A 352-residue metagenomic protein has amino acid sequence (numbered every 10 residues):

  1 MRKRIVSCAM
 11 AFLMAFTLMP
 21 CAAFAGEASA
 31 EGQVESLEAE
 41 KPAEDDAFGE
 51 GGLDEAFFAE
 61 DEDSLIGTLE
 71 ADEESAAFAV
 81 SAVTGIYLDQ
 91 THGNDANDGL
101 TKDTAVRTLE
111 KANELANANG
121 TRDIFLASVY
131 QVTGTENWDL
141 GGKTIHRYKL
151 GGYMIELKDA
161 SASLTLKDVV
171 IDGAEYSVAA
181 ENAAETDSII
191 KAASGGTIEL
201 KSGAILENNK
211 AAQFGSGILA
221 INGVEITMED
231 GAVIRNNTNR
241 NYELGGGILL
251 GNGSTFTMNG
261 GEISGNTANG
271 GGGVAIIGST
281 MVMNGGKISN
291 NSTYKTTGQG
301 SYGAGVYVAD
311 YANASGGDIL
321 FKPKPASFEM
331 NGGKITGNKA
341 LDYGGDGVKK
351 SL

Functional and structural regions predicted by a protein language model:
K3-F16: Sec-dependent N-terminal signal peptides
F16-A25: C-terminal segment of classical bacterial N-terminal signal peptides
G26, E31-P42, D46-E110: Right-handed parallel beta-helix/beta-solenoid
I86-Q90, R107-Q131, E136-G141: Glycine-rich repeat segments that build the extracellular carbohydrate-interaction surface of secreted and virion
L115-N117, Y130-G141, H146-D168, D172-E199 (+6 more regions): Extracellular beta-strand-rich solenoid/capping regions of secreted or surface-exposed proteins that bind or remodel
T121, Y148-M154, A174-D187, K210-S216 (+4 more regions): Short glycine/acidic-rich loop motifs that flank beta-strands on beta-rich extracellular proteins
L140-T144, S163-E175, T197-K210, E225-T238 (+3 more regions): Right-handed parallel beta-helix
G203-A204, G215-G217, G231-A232, G245-G247 (+6 more regions): Periodic glycine anchor positions in long extracellular repeat architectures
